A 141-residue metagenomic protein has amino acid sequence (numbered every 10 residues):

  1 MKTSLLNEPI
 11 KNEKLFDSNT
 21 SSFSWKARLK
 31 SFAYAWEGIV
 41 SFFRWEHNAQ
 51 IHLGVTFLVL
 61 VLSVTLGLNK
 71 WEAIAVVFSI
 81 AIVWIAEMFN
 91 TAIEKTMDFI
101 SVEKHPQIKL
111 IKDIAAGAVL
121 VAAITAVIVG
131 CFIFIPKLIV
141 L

Functional and structural regions predicted by a protein language model:
M1-A92, K104, A118-L141: Hydrophobic alpha-helical transmembrane segments
I93-M97: Hydrophobic transmembrane alpha-helix segments characteristic of membrane transport and insertion machinery
V102-A118: Juxtamembrane helix-capping/reentrant segments at transmembrane boundaries
